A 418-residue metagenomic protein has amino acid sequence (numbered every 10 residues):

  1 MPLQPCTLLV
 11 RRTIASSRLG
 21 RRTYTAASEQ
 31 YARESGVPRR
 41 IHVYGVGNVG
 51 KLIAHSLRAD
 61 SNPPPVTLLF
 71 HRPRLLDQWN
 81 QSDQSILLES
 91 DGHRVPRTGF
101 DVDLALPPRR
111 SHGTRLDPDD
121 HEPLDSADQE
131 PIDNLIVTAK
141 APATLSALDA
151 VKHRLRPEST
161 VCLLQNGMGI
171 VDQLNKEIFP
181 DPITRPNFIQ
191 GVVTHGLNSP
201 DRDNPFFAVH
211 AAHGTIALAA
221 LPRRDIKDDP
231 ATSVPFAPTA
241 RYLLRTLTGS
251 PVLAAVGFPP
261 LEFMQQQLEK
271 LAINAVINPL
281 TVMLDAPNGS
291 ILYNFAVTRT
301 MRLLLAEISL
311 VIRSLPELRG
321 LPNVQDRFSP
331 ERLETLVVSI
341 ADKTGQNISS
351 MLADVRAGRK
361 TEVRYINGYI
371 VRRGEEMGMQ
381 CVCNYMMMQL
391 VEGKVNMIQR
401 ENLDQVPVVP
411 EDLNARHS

Functional and structural regions predicted by a protein language model:
P2-L3, L9-L116, P123-A127, N134 (+2 more regions): NAD(P)+-binding Rossmann beta1-loop-alpha1 motif at the extreme N-terminus of oxidoreductases
P2-P38, T298-S418: NAD(P)-dependent Rossmann-like dehydrogenase/reductase catalytic/cofactor-binding core
E29, P108-S126, R224-R241, R245 (+1 more regions): Intrinsically disordered, low-complexity domain-flanking/linker segments in eukaryotic proteins, enriched
D60, S82, T246, S250 (+5 more regions): Change "in soluble alpha/beta enzymes" to "in soluble alpha/beta proteins
L104-H210: Rossmann-like NAD(P)(H) cofactor-binding subdomain of soluble oxidoreductases
K152, A208-R223, V282-Y293, I348-A353: Helix-loop-beta segment of a Rossmann-like dinucleotide-binding subdomain
L164-K270: Rossmann-fold dinucleotide-binding core
F263-L292, A296-S309: Active-site-proximal catalytic alpha-helix in oxidoreductases
